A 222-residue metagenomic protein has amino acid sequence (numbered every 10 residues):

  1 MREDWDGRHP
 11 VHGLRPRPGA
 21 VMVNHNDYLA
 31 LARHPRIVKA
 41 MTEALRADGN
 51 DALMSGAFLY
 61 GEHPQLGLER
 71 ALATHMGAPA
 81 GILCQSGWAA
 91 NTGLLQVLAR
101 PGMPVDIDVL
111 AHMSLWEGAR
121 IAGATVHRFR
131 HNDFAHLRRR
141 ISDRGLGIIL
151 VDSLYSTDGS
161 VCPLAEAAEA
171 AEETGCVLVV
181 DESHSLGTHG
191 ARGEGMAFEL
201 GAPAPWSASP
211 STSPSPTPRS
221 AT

Functional and structural regions predicted by a protein language model:
M1-D51, C176, T217: N-terminal "arm"/small-domain region of PLP-dependent enzymes with the aminotransferase-like
A30-L31, F58-E62, M113, F134-A135 (+2 more regions): Short, small-residue-enriched loops and turns at beta-alpha junctions that line or gate enzyme active sites
V38-S86: Conserved N-terminal alpha-helix of the aminotransferase class I/II PLP-enzyme fold
S86, D106-G123: Substrate-binding/gating loop at the entrance of the active-site cleft, primarily in PLP-dependent aminotransferase-like
L94-M113, A135: Conserved PLP-anchoring active-site segment centered on the Schiff-base-forming lysine
P101, A122-G123, T174, A208: Short, structured coil segments at secondary-structure junctions
H127, H131-V180: Active-site phosphate-binding strand-loop segment of PLP-dependent enzymes
R192, F198-T222: Active-site PLP attachment segment
